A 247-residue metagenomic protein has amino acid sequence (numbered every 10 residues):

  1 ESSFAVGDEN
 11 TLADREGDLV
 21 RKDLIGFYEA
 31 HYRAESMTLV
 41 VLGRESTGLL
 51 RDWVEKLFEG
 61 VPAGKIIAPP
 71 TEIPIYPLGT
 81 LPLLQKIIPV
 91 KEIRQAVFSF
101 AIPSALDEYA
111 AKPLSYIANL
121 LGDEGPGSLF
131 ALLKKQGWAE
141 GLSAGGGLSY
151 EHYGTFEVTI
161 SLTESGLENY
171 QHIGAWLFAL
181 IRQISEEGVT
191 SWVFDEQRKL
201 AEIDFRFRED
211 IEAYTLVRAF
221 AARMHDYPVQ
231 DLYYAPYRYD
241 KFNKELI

Functional and structural regions predicted by a protein language model:
E1-P69, P77, E92-G122, P126-L129 (+1 more regions): Charge-rich, well-structured scaffold segments of protease-associated domains
T80-I88: Short amphipathic
